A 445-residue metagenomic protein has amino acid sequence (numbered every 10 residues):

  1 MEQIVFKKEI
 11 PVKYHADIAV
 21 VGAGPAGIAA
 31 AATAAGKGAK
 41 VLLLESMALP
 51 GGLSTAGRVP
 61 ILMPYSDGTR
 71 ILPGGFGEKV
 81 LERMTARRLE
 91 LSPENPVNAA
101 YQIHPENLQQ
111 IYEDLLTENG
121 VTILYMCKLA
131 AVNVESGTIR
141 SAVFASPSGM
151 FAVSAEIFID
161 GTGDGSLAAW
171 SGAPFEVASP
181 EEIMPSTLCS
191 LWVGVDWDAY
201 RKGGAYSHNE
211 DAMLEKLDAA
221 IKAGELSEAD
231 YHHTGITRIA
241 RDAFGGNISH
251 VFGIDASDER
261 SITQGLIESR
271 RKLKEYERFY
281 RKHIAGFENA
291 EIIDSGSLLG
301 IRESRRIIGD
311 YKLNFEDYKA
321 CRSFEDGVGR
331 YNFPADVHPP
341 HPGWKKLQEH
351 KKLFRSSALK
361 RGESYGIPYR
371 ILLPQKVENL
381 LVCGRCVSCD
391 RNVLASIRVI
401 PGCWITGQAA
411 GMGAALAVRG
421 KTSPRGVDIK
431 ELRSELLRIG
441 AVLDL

Functional and structural regions predicted by a protein language model:
M1-I18: Extreme N-terminal leader/targeting segments of oxidoreductases
K7, T33, A39-K40, E45-A131 (+3 more regions): Conserved N-terminal/central alpha/beta ligand/cofactor-binding core
E9, L53, A145-S146, M150-I157 (+1 more regions): Flavin (FAD/FMN)-binding glycine-rich loop and adjacent Rossmann-like elements that form
V12-A16, A26-G27, T55, F151: Ligand-binding pocket scaffold of soluble enzyme catalytic domains
A16-D17, K37-K40, N119-T122, F151 (+2 more regions): Loop/turn elements at helix/coil->beta-strand transitions in domains of secreted/extracellular proteins
I18-L42: N-terminal Rossmann-like FAD-binding beta1-loop-alpha1 element of flavoenzymes
P25, Q102-N107, I267, G426: Soluble non-cytosolic domains of exported or imported proteins
S136-A142: Short, hydrophobic/aromatic-rich segments at coil-to-beta transitions
